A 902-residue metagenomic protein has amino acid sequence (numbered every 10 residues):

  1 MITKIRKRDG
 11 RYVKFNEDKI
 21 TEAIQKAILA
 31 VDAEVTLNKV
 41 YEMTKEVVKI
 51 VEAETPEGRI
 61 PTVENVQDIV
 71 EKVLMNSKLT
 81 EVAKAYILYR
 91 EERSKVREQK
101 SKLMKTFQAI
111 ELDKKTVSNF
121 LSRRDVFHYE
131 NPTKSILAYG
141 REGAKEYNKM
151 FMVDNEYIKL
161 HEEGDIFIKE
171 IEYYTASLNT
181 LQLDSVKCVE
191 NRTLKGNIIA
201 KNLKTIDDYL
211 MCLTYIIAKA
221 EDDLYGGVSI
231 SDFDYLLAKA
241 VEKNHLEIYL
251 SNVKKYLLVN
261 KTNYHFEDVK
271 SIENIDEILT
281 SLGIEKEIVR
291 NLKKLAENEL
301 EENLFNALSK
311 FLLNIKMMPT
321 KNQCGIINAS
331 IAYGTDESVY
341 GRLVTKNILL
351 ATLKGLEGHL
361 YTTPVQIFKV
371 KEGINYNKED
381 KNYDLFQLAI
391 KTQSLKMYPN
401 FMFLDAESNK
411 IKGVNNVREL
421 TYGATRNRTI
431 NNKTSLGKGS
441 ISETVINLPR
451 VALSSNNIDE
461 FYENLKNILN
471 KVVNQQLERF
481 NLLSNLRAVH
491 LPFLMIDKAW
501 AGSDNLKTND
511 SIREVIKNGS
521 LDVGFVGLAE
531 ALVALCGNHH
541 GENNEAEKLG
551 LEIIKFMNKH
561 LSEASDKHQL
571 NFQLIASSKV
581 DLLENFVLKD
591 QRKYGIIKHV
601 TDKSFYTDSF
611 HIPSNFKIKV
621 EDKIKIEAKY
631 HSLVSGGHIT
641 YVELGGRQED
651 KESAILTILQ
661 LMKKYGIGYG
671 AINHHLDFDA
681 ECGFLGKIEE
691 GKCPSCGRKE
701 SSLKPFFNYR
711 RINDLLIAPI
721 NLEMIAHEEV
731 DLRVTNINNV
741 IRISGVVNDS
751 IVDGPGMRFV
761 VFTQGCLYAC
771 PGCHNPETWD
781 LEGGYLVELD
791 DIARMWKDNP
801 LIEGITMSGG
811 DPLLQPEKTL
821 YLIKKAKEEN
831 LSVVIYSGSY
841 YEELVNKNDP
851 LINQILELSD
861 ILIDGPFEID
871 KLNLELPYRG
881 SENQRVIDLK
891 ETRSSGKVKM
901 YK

Functional and structural regions predicted by a protein language model:
M1-T106, I110, M724, E728-T735: Charged, amphipathic alpha-helical regulatory modules used for macromolecular assembly or allosteric control
E92-V96, K102-K517, N538-H539, N543-N708: Conserved catalytic cores of very large enzyme subunits
V228, I512-L532, L703-N721: Conserved phosphate/anionic-ligand binding catalytic regions in large, soluble enzymes, centered on
L236, V269, E273, I278-G283 (+4 more regions): Conserved Radical SAM active-site core
D679-C682, C693-C696, V761, C766 (+1 more regions): Short cysteine clusters
G697-S701, Y709, P771-W779: Iron-sulfur cluster-binding cysteine motifs and their immediate structural context in ferredoxin-like electron-transfer
F707, D714-R742, V746-V752, N799 (+3 more regions): Auxiliary Fe-S-binding modules of radical SAM enzymes
R742-A769: N-terminal pre-triad scaffold of radical SAM enzymes
